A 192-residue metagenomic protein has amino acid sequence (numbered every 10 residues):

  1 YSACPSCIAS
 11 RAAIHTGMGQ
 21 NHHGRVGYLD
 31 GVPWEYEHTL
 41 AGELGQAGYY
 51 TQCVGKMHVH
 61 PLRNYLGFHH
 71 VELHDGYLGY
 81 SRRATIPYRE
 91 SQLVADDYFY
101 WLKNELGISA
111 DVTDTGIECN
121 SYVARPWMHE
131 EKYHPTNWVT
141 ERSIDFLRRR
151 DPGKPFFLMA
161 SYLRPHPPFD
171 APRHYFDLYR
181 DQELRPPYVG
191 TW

Functional and structural regions predicted by a protein language model:
Y1-W192: Formylglycine-dependent sulfatase
